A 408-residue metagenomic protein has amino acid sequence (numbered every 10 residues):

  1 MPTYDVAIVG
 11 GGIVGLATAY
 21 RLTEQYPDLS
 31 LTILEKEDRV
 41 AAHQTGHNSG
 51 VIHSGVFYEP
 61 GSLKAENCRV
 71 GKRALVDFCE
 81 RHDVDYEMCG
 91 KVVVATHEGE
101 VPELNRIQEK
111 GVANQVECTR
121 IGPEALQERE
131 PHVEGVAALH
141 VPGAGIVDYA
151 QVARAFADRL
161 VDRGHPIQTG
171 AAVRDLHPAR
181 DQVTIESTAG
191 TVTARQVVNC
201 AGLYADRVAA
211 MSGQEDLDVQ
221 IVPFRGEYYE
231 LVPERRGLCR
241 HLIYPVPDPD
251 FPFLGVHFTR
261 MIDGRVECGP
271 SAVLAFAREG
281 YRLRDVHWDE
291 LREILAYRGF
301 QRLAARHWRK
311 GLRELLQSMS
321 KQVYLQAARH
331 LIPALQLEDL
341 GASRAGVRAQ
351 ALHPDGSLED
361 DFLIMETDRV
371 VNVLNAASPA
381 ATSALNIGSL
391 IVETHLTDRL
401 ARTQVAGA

Functional and structural regions predicted by a protein language model:
P2-V14, T32: Beta1/beta-strand and adjacent pyrophosphate-binding region of the FAD-binding site in flavoprotein oxidoreductases
A17, L176-V286: Flavin-dependent oxidoreductases
A19, T23, R159: Gly/Ala-rich phosphate-binding loop of Rossmann-like dinucleotide-binding domains, activating on the conserved
T23-G46: Glycine-rich FAD pyrophosphate-binding loop
G50-A125, G135, G255-V256, R265-E267 (+2 more regions): Dinucleotide-binding Rossmann-like beta1-alpha1 core, especially the glycine-rich loop that anchors the ADP
E59-V70, V94-L104, L139-R159, Q168 (+2 more regions): Short beta-strand to alpha-helix junction loop
L139-Q196, R207, L385-L396: Helical element adjacent to the flavin cofactor pocket in flavoenzyme catalytic cores
L283, I294-A408: C-terminal catalytic lobe of FAD-dependent flavoproteins
